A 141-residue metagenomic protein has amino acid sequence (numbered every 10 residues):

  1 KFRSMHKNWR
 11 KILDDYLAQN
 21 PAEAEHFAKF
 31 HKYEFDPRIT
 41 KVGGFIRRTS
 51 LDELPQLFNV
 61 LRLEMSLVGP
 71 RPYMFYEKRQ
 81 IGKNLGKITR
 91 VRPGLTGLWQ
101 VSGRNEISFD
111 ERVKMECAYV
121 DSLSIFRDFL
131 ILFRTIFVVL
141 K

Functional and structural regions predicted by a protein language model:
K1-K141: Conserved small/aromatic sequence motifs within transmembrane helices
